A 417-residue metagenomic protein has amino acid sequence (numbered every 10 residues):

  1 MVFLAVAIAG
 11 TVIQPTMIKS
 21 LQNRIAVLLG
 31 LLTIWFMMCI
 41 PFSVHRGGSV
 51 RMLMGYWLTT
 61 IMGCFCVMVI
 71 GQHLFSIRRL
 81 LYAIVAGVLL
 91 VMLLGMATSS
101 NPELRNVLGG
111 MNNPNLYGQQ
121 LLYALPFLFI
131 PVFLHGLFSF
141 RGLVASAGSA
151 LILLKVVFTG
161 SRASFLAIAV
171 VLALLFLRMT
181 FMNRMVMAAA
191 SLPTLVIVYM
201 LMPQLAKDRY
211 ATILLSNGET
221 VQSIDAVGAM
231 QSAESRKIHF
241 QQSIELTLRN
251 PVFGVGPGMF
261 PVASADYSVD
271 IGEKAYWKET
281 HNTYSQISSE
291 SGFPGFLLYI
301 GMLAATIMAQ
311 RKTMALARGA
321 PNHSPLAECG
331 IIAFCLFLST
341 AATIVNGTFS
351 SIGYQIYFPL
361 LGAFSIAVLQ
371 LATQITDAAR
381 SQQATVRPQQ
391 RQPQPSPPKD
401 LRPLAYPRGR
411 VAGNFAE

Functional and structural regions predicted by a protein language model:
F3-I8, T33-P41, L58-G63, F75-E103 (+10 more regions): Alpha-helical transmembrane segments of multi-pass inner-membrane proteins
A9-L21, M37-V50, Q72-F75, S99-S100: Transmembrane alpha-helix boundary signature
Q14-L21, M68-L80, F133-R141, M182-N183 (+2 more regions): Membrane-interface junctions at the ends of membrane-embedded or membrane-associated helices
K19-L32, I77-I84, S324-L336: Membrane-interfacial loop-to-transmembrane alpha-helix junctions, especially the N-terminal start
A86, D270, E290-S339, S365 (+1 more regions): Hydrophobic transmembrane alpha-helices and their immediate junctions
P102-L108, Q222-Q241, E245-S291, K312-P321: Long extracytoplasmic/lumenal interhelical loops at the membrane interface of multi-pass membrane proteins
Q204-T220, Q231: Aromatic-rich transmembrane-lumenal/periplasmic boundary elements in polytopic membrane proteins
R311-G330, G347-S351, G362-E417: A juxtamembrane structural motif centered on a specific transmembrane helix
